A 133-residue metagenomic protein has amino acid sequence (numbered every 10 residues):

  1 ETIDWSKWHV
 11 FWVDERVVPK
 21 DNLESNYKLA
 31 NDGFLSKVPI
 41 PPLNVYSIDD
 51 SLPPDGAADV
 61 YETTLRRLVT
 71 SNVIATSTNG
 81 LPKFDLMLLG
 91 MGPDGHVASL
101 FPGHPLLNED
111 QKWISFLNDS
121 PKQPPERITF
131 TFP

Functional and structural regions predicted by a protein language model:
E1-D4, K28-D32, P102-Q111: A glycine- and small-aliphatic-rich helix-loop capping segment at beta-alpha/alpha-beta transitions that lines
D4-D85: Ligand-binding beta-strand-loop-alpha-helix segment within the catalytic cores of soluble metabolic enzymes
L86-P133: Class I SAM-dependent methyltransferase SAM-binding "motif I" and its flanking Rossmann-like core
